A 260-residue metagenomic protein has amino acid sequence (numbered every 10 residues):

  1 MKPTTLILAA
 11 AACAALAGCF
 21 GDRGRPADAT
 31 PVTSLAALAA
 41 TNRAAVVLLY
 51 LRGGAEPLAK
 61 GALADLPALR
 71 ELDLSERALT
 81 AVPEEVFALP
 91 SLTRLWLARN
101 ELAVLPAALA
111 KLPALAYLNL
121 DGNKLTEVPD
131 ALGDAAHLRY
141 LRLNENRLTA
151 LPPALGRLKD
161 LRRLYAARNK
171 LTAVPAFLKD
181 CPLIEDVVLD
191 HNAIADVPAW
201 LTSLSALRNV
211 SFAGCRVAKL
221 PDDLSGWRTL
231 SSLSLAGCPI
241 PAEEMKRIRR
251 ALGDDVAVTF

Functional and structural regions predicted by a protein language model:
I7-A17: Bacterial N-terminal signal peptides
F20-D22: Bacterial signal peptide processing site
A39-E84, A88-R94, A98: LRR N-terminal entry segment and analogous cap-like coil->beta motifs
R43, D65-A68, F87-L92, A110-L115 (+6 more regions): Leucine-rich repeat
V47-L51, L72-L74, T93-L97, L115-L120 (+6 more regions): Conserved hydrophobic beta-strand positions in leucine-rich repeat
L58-L63, V82-E85, L105-A108, V128-A131 (+5 more regions): The feature encodes a structural signal of leucine-rich repeats
R77, N100, N123, L143-N146 (+4 more regions): Consensus "Asn ladder" position of solenoid repeat domains
N209-V210, A218-F260: Leucine-rich solenoid repeat scaffolds
